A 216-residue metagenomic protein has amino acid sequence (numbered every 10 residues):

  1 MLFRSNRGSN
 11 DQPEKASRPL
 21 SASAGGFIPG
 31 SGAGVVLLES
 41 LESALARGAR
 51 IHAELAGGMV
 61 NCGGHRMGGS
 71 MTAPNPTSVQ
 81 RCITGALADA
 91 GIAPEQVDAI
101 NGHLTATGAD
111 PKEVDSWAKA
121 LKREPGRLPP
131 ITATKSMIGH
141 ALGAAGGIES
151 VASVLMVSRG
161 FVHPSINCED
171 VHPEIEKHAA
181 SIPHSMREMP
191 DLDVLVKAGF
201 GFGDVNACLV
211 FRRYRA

Functional and structural regions predicted by a protein language model:
M1-S43, A145-A216: Conserved beta-strand-centric core segments of catalytic alpha/beta enzyme folds
F3-D11, P74-N75, K112-E124, R212-A216: A glycine- and small-aliphatic-rich helix-loop capping segment at beta-alpha/alpha-beta transitions that lines
P13-I92, Q96-A99, A216: Condensing-enzyme catalytic core mediating Claisen C-C bond formation in acyl metabolism
G48, G91, K122-P125, G160: Glycine-centered helix-boundary capping/hinge motifs
R50-G58, P94-G102, L128-S136, P164-H172 (+1 more regions): Beta-strand segments within the central parallel beta-sheet cores of soluble alpha/beta enzyme folds
H65-P76, L104-K122, A141-I148, K177-A180: Short glycine/threonine-rich loop-to-helix capping motif typified by GTGT followed within a few residues by an Asp-Pro
C82-A90, S116, A120, S153-V157: Stable alpha-helical structural segments in soluble proteins, enriched in small hydrophobic residues
G91, K135-I148, H163: Extended C-terminal subregions enriched in glycine
